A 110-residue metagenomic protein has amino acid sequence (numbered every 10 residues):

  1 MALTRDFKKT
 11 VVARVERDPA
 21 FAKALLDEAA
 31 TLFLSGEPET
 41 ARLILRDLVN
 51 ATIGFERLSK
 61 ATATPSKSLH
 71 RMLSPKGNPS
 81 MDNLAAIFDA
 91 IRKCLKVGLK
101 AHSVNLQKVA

Functional and structural regions predicted by a protein language model:
M1-I44, L106-A110: N-terminal flexible/basic segments that precede or flank functional cores
P19-K23, P38, F55, S59-T62 (+1 more regions): Alpha-helix N-cap/helix-initiation sites
A30, F88-I91: Amphipathic alpha-helical interface segments used for dimerization/assembly
F33-L34, V49-I53, L95: Short alpha-helix boundary/capping elements
N50-H70: Short alpha-helical DNA-recognition segment
K76-D89: Short, basic-rich loop-to-helix N-cap that marks the start of a DNA-contacting helix
K93-A110: Short C-terminal boundary/hinge segments that cap the last helix of small helical domains
